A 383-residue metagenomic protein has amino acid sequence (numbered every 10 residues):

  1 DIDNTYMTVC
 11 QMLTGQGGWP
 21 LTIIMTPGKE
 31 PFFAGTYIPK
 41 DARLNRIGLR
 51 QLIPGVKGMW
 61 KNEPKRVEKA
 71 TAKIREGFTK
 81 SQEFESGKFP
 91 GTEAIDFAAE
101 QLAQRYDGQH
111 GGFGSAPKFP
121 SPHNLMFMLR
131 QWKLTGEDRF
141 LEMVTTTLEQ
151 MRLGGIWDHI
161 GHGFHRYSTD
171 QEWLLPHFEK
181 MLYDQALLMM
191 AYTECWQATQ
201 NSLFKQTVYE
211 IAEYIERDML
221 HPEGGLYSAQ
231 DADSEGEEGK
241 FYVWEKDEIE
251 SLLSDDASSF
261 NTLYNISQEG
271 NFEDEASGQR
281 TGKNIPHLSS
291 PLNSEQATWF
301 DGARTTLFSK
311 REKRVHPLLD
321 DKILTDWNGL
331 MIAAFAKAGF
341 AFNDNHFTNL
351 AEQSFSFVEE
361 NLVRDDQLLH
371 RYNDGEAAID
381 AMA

Functional and structural regions predicted by a protein language model:
D1-A334, A338-F342, L369-D374: Replace the tail clause
M219-D233, H346-A383: Catalytic cores of carbohydrate-active enzymes
